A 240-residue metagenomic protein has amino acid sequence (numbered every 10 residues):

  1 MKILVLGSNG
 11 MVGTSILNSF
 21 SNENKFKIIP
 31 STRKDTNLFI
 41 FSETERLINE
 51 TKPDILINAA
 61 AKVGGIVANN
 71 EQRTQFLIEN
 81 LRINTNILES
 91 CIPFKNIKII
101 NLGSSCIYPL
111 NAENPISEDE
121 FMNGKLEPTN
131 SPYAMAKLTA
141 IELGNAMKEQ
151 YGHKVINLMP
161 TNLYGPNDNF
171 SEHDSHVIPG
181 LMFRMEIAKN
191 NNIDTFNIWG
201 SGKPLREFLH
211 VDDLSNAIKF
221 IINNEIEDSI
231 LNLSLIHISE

Functional and structural regions predicted by a protein language model:
K2-F20: N-terminal Rossmann NAD(P)H-binding glycine-rich loop of SDR-like oxidoreductase domains
K27-R46: Adenosine-cofactor binding site in Rossmann-like domains, unifying the SAM/SAH pocket of S-adenosylmethionine-dependent
S42-L81: NAD(P)H-binding glycine-rich loop region in Rossmannoid oxidoreductase-like domains and their noncatalytic homologs
T85-N130, I156: Conserved Rossmann-fold NAD(P)-dependent oxidoreductase catalytic core, especially the SDR/UDP-sugar
G103-S104, I141-N167, P179, N190-I198: Conserved beta-loop-beta element that borders a ligand/cofactor-binding pocket
A112, L138, L163-G180, N190-D194 (+2 more regions): Glycine/proline-rich active-site loop of Rossmann-fold NAD(P)-dependent oxidoreductases
P132, A136-T139: Active-site helix of classical SDR
I236-E240: Conserved small/polar residues in nucleotide/adenosyl-binding loops
